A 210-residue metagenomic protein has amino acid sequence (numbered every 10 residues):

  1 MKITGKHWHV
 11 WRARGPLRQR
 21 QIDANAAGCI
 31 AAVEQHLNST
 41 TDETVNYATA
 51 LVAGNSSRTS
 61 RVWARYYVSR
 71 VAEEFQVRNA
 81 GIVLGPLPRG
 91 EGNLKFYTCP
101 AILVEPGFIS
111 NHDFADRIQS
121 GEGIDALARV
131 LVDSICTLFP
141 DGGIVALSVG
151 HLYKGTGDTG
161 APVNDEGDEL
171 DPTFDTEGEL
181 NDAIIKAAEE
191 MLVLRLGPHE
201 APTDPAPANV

Functional and structural regions predicted by a protein language model:
M1-L147, H151-G157, E166-G167, P172-V210: Active-site-proximal helix/loop segments of hydrolytic enzymes
A161: Surface-exposed loop and adjacent secondary-structure segments within mature catalytic domains
